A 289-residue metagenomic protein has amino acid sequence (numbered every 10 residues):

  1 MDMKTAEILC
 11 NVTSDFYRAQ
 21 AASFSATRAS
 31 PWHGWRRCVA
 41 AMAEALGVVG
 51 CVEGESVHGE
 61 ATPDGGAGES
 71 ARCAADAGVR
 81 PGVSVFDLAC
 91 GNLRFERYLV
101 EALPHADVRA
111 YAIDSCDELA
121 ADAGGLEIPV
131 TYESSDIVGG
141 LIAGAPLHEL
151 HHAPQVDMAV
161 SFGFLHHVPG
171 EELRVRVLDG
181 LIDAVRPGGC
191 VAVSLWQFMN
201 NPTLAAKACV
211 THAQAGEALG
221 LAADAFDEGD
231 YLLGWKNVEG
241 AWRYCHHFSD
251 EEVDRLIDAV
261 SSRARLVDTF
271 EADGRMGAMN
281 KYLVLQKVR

Functional and structural regions predicted by a protein language model:
M1-H58, D64-E149, E172, C190-R289: Class I (Rossmann-like) S-adenosyl-L-methionine-dependent methyltransferase catalytic domain, capturing the SAM-binding
G82, Q155-V156: Local beta-strand N-terminus motif with an aromatic residue
H148-H151, D183: Structural motif
V160: A conserved beta-strand element that flanks and buttresses the S-adenosyl-L-methionine
G163-H167: Short catalytic micro-motifs in class I SAM-dependent methyltransferases
V168-G180: A short, conserved alpha-helix within the catalytic core of class I
G180-P187: Conserved helix-to-beta-strand junction in the class I
